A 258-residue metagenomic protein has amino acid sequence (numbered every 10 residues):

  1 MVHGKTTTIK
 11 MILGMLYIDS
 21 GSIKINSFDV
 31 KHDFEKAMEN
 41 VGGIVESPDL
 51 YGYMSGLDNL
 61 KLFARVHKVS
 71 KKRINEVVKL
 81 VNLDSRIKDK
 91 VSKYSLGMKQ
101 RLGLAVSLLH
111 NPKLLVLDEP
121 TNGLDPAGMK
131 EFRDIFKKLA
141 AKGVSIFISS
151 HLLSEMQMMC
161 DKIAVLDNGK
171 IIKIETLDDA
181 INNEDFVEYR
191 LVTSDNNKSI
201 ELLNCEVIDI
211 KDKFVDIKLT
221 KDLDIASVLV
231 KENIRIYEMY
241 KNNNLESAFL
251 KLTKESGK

Functional and structural regions predicted by a protein language model:
M1-I148, L153-D167: ABC transporter nucleotide-binding domains
L57, D84, L153, D178 (+3 more regions): Alpha-helix N-cap/helix-start and coil->helix boundary motif
L83, C205-E206, I234: Short aromatic/hydrophobic-glycine micro-motifs
R133-T220: ABC transporter nucleotide-binding domain
K218-K258: C-terminal coupling/interaction segments
